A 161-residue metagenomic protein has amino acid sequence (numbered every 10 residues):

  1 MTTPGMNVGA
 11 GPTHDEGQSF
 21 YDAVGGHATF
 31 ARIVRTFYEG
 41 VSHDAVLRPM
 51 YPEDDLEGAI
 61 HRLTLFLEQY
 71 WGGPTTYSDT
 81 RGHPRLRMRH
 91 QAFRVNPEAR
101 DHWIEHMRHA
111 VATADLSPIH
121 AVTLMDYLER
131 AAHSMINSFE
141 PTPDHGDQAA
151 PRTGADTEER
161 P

Functional and structural regions predicted by a protein language model:
M1-P161: Core of compact, soluble alpha-helical bundle domains
